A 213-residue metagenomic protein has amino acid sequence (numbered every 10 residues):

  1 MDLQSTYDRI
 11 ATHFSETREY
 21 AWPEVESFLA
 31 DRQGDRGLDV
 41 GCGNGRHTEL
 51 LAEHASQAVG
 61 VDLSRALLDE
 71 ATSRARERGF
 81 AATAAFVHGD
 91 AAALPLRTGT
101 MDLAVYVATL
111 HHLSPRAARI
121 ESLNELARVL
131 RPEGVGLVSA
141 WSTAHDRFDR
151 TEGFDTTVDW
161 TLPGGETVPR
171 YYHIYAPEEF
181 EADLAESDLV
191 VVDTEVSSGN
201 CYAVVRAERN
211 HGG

Functional and structural regions predicted by a protein language model:
M1-Q33, N44-A92, V135-G213: Class I (Rossmann-like) S-adenosyl-L-methionine-dependent methyltransferase catalytic domain, capturing the SAM-binding
G41: Conserved S-adenosyl-L-methionine
A93-T98: Short conserved loop adjoining the S-adenosyl-L-methionine
V105: A conserved beta-strand element that flanks and buttresses the S-adenosyl-L-methionine
A108-H112, A140: Short catalytic micro-motifs in class I SAM-dependent methyltransferases
I120-P132: A short glycine-rich, Lys/Arg-flanked "PGG" loop and its adjoining helix->strand segment in the class I
